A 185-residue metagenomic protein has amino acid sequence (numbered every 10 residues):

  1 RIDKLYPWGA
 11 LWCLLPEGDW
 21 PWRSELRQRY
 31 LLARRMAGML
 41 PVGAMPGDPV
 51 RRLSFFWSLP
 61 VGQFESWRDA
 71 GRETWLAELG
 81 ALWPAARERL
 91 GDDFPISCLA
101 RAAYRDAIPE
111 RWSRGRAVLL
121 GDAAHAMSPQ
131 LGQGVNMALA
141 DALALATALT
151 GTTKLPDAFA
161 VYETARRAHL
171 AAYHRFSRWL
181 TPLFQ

Functional and structural regions predicted by a protein language model:
R1, L11, C98-W179, L183: Conserved mid-domain beta->alpha element of the FAD-binding
R1-A100: Conserved FAD-binding catalytic core of PHBH/FMO-like flavoproteins
